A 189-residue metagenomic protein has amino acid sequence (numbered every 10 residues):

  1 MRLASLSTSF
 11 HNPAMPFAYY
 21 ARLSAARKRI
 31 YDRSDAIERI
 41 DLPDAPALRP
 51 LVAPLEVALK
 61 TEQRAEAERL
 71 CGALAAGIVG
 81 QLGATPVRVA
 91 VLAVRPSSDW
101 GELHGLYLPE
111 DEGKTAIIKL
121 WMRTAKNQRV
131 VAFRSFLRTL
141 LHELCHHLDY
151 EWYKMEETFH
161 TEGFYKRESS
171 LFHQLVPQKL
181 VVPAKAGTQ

Functional and structural regions predicted by a protein language model:
M1-R64: N-terminal low-structure segments adjacent to metalloprotease catalytic domains across cellular compartments
Q63-A116, L175-V181: Auxiliary, metal-adjacent structural segments of Zn-dependent hydrolase domains
R64, R134, E157: Flexible, glycine- and charge-enriched loops at secondary-structure boundaries
Q81, E151, S170-L171: Active-site catalytic microenvironments for nucleophilic, acid-base chemistry
S98-R134, H147-E151, H160-R167: Active-site scaffold of zinc-dependent metalloenzymes
S135-L144: Short alpha-helical catalytic segment bearing the HExxH-like zincin motif of zinc-dependent metalloproteases
L144-C145, D149, F172: Short amphipathic alpha-helical signal-transduction/dimerization elements
M155-Q189: Post-HExxH zinc-binding segment in Zn-dependent metallohydrolases
